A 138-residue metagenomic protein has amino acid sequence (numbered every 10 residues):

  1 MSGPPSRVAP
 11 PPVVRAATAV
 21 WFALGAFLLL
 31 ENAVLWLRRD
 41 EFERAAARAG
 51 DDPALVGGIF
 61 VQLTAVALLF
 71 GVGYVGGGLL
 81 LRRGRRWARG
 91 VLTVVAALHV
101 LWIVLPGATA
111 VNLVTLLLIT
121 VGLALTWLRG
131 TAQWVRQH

Functional and structural regions predicted by a protein language model:
M1-H138: Topology signature of small-to-medium multi-pass alpha-helical membrane proteins
